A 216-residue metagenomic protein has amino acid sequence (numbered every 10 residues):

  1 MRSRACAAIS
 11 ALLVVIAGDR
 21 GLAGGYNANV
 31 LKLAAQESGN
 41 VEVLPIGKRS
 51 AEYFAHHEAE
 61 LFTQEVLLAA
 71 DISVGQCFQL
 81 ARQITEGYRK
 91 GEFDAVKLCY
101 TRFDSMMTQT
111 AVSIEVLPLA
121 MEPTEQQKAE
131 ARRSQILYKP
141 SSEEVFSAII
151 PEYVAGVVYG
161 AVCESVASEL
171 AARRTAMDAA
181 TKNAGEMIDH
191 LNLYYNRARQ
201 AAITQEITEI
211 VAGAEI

Functional and structural regions predicted by a protein language model:
M1-I216: C-terminal beta-strand-loop-alpha-helix "lid" module of Rossmann-like NAD(P)-dependent dehydrogenases
